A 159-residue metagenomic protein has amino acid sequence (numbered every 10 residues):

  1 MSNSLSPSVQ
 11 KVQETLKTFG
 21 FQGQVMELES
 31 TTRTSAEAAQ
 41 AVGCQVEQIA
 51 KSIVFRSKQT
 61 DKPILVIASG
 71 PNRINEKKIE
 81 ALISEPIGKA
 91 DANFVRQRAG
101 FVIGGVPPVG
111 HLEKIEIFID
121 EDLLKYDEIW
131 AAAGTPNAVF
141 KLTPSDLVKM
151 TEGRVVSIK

Functional and structural regions predicted by a protein language model:
M1-K159: Extended, low-hydrophobicity, polar/charged segments
